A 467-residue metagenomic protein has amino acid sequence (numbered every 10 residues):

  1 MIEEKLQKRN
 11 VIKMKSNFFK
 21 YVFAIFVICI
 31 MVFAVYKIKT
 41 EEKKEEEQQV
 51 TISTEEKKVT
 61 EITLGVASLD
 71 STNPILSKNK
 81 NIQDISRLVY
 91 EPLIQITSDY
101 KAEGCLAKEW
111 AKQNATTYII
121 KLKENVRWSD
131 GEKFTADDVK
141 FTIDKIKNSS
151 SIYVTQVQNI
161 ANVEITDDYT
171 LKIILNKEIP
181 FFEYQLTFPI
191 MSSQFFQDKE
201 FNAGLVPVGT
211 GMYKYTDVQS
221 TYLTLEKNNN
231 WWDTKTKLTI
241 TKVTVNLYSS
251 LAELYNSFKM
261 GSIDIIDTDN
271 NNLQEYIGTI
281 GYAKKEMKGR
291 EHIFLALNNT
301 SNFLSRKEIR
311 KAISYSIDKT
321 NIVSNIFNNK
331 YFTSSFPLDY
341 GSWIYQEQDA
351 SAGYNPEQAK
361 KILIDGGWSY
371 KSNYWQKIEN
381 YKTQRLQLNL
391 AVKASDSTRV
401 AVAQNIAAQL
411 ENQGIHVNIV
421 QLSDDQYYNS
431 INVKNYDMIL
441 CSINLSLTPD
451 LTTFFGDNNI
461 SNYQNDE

Functional and structural regions predicted by a protein language model:
I12-K13, I119, N412, H416-Y427 (+1 more regions): Extracytoplasmic/peripheral linker and loop segments enriched in polar/acidic and small residues with frequent Thr/Pro
K58-S68, T117-K121, V139-T142, L171-I173 (+6 more regions): Short, well-ordered beta-strand elements
G65-Q113, D144, V208: N-terminal lobe/hinge region of extracytoplasmic solute-binding protein
K80, K101, L186-L238, K242 (+3 more regions): Gly/Pro-rich hinge or "lid" segments in bacterial periplasmic/extracellular proteins
K108-S150, K172, F303: Aromatic- and charge-enriched surface segment that lines or borders ligand/interaction sites
A111-Q113, I119, T155-F196: Surface-exposed binding/hinge segments that line and control ligand-binding clefts or catalytic entry sites
N230-E275, H416-N418: Ligand-site clamp/hinge motif
S305-A408: Append "and occasionally in soluble cytosolic enzymes with long acidic Gly/Pro-rich linkers
